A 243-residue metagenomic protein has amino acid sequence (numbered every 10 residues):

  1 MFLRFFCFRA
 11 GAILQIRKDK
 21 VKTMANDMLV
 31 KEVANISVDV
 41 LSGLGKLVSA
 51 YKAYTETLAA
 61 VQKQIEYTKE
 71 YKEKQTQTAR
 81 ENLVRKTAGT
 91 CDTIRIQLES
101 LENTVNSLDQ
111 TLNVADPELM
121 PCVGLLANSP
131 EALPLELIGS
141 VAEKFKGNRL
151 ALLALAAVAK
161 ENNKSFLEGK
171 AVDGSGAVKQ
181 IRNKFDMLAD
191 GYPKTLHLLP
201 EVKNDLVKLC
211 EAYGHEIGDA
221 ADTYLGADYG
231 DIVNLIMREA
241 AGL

Functional and structural regions predicted by a protein language model:
M1-T23: Short, Lys/Arg-enriched N-terminal segments with co-localized hydrophobic residues within the first ~10-30 amino acids
R9-G11, K20, L29, E201 (+2 more regions): Detector for intrinsically disordered, low-structure N-terminal pre-sequences
G11-I13, N26, A221, A241: Intrinsic disorder/low-complexity segments
K18-K20, L108, A115, G230: Intrinsic disorder/low-complexity signal
K18-K74: Short, charged, low-complexity amphipathic alpha-helix
A25-S42, E73-V172: Long, charge-patterned amphipathic interaction tracts in eukaryotic proteins
S37-V40, L44-L47, Y51, T87 (+5 more regions): Long amphipathic alpha-helices with heptad-repeat character, especially coiled-coil-forming segments used
E118-L243: A long, low-hydrophobicity, low-complexity, charged/polar interaction segment common in nuclear/chromatin-associated
